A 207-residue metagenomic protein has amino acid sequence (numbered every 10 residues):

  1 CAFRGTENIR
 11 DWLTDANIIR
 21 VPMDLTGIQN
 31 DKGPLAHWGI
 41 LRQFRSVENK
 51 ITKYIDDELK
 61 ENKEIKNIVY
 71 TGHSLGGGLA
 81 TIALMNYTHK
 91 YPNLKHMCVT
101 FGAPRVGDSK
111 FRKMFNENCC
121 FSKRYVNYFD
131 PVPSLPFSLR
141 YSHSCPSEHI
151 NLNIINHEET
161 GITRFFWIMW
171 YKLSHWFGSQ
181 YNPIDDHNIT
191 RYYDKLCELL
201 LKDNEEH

Functional and structural regions predicted by a protein language model:
A2-N30: Short, surface-exposed "cap/lid" segments of acyl-processing enzymes
N8, G27-D31, L35, Q43-T71 (+2 more regions): Serine hydrolase/lipase
G39: Conserved, non-catalytic sequence blocks in retroelement Pol enzymes and Pol-derived host proteins
G76-G77: Catalytic nucleophile loop
